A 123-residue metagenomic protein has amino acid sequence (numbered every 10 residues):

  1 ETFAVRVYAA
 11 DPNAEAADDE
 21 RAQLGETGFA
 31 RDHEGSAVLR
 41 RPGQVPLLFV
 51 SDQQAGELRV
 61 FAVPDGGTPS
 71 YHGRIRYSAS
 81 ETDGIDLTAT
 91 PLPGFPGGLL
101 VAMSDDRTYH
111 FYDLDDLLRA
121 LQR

Functional and structural regions predicted by a protein language model:
E1-R123: Sequence/structural signature of beta-propeller domains
